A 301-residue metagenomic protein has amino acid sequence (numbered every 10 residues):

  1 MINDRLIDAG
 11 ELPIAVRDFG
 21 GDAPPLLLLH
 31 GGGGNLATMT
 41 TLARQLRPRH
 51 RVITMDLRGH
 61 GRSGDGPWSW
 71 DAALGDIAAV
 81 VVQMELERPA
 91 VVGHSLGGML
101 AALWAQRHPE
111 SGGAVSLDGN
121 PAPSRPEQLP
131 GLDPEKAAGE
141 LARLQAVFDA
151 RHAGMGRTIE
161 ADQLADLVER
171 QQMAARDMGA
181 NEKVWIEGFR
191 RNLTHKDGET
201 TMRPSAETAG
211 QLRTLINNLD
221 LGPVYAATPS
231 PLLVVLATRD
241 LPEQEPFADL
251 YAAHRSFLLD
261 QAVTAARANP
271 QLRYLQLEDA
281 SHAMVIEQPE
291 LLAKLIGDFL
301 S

Functional and structural regions predicted by a protein language model:
A15-R62: Conserved HGGG/HGGXW glycine-rich cap/lid loop of the alpha/beta-hydrolase fold
I53, L57-V92, L132-P134, K294: Active-site loop/oxyanion-hole signature of alpha/beta-hydrolase fold enzymes
D56-G61, N120, A280-S281: Short beta-to-alpha linker loops that shape the active-site pocket of alpha/beta-hydrolase fold enzymes
E87-P130: Conserved hydrolase catalytic core segment
A114-I159: Flexible "cap/lid" loop of the alpha/beta hydrolase fold
R151-T214: Conserved alpha/beta-hydrolase catalytic His-Asp/Glu region
N192-A268, Q276: Conserved serine/cysteine hydrolase catalytic core
L277-Q288: Catalytic histidine-centered segment of alpha/beta-hydrolase-like enzymes
